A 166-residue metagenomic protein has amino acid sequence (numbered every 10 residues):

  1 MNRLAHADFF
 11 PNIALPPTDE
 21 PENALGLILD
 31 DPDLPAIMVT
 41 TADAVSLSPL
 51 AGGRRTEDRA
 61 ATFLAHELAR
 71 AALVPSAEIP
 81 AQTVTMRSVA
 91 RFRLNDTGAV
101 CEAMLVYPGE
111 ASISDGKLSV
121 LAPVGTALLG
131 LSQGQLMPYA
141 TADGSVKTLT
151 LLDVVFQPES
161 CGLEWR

Functional and structural regions predicted by a protein language model:
M1-L4, E164-R166: Short, intrinsically disordered, low-complexity terminal/loop segments
N2-A81: N-terminal intrinsically disordered, low-complexity, charge/repeat-rich segments that act as generic
T56-E57, L68, D96, V100 (+2 more regions): Hydrophobic/basic alpha-helical segments enriched in Actinobacteria
T62-Y107, A111: Long amphipathic N-terminal alpha/beta scaffold segment
R87-V89, T97-L149: Non-DNA-binding regulatory cores of transcription-related proteins, predominantly C-terminal effector-binding
L152-R166: Short peripheral tails and domain-boundary helices/loops at the edges of structured domains
